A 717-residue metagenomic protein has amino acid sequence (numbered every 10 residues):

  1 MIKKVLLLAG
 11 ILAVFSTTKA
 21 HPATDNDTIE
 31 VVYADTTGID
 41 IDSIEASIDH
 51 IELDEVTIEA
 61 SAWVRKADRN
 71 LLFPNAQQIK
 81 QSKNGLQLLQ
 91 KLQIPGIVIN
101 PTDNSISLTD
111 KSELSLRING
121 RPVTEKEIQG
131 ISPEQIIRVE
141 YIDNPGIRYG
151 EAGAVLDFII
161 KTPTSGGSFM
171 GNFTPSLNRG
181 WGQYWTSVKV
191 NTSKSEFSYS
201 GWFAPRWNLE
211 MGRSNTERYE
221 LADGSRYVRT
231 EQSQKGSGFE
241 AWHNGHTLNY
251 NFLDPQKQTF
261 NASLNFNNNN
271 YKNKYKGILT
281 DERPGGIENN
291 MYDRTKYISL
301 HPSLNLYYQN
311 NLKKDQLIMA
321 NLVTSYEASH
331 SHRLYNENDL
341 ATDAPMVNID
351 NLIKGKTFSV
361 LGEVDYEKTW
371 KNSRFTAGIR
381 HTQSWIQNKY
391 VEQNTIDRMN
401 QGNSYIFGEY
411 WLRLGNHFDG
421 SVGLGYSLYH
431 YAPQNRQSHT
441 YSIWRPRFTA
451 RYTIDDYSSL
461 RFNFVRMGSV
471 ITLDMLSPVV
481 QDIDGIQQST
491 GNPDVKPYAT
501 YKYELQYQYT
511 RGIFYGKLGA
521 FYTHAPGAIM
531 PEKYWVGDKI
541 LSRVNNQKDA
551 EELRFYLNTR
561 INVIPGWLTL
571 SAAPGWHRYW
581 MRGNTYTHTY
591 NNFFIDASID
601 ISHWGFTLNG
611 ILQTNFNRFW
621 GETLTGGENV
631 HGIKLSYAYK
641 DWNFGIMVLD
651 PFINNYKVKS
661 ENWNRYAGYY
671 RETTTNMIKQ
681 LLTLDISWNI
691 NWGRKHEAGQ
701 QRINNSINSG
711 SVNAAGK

Functional and structural regions predicted by a protein language model:
T24-Q78, P101-D103, A152-G153: Short, acidic, small-residue-rich periplasmic hinge/interaction motif at the N-terminus of Gram-negative outer-membrane
E45, E55, G85-Q90, N104-I106 (+3 more regions): N-terminal periplasmic accessory domains that precede and gate Gram-negative outer-membrane beta-barrel machines
Q87-R121: Extracytoplasmic beta-strand/coil segments of soluble accessory domains associated with Gram-negative outer-membrane
G120-G146: Short acidic/polar hinge/loop motifs at secondary-structure boundaries that mediate gating or recognition
Y149-L156, T164-N215, A241-N244: Outer-membrane beta-barrel translocator/receptor signature
P175-R179, K194, F203-L209, F266-K272 (+16 more regions): Transmembrane beta-strands of outer-membrane beta-barrel pores
H243-Y271, D293-Q437, I443, T453-D456 (+3 more regions): Face-selective signature of the C-terminal outer-membrane beta-barrel domain
D456-S458, G468-K517, H524, S542-R554 (+2 more regions): Outer-membrane beta-barrel signature, preferentially recognizing the C-terminal barrel domain of Gram-negative
